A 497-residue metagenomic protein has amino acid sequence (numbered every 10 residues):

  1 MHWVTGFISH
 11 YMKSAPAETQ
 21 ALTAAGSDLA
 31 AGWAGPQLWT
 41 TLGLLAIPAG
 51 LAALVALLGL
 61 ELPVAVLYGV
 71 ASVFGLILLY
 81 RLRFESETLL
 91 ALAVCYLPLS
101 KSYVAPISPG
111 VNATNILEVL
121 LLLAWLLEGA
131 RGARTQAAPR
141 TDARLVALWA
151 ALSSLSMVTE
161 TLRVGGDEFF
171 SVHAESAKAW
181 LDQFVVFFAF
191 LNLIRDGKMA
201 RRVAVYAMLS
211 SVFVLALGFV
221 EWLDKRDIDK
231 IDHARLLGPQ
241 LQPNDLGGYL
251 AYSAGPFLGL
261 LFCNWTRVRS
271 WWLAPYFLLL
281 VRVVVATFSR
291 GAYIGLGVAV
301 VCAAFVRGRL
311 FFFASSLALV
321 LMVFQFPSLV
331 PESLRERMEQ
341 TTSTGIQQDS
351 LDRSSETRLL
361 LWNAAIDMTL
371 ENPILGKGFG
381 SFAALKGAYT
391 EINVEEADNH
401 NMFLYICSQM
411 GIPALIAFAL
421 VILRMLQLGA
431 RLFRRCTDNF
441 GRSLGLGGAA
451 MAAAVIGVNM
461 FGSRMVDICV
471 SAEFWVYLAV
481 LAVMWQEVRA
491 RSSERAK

Functional and structural regions predicted by a protein language model:
H2-W3, F7-A53, S72-L78, A150-V158 (+9 more regions): Alpha-helical transmembrane segments of multi-pass inner-membrane proteins
A34-R131, L155-L162, V455-G457: N-terminal signal-anchor transmembrane segment
L62-L67, G110-T114, E175-W180, G238-S253 (+2 more regions): Membrane-interface micro-motifs in multi-pass membrane enzymes
R81-T88, L126-A147, A200-R201, L260-P275 (+4 more regions): Membrane-interface helix-loop-helix junctions at transmembrane boundaries of multi-pass membrane enzymes, predominantly
N112-L122, R144-M157, G166-N192, V205 (+1 more regions): Aromatic-anchored transmembrane helix interface
A216, K225, R282-A286, A304-D349 (+3 more regions): A membrane-periplasm/extracellular boundary helix in multi-pass inner-membrane enzymes that assemble envelope glycans
R226-D232, L237, S333, I346-N363 (+2 more regions): Long extracytoplasmic/lumenal interhelical loops at the membrane interface of multi-pass membrane proteins
N401, S408, G429-G462, E473 (+1 more regions): Loop-to-helix entry and N-terminal half of a specific, functionally important transmembrane alpha helix in multi-pass
